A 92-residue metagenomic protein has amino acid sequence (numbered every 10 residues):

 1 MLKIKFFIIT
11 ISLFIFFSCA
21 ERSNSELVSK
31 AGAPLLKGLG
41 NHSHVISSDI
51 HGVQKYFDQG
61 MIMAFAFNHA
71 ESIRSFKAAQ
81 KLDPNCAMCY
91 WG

Functional and structural regions predicted by a protein language model:
M1-I8: Bacterial N-terminal signal peptides that target proteins for export
I11-L13: Short, linear, compositionally biased motifs with a strong N-terminal bias
I15-S18: C-terminal motif of bacterial Sec signal peptides marking the signal peptidase cleavage site
R22-G92: N-terminal alpha-helical interaction modules that lie
